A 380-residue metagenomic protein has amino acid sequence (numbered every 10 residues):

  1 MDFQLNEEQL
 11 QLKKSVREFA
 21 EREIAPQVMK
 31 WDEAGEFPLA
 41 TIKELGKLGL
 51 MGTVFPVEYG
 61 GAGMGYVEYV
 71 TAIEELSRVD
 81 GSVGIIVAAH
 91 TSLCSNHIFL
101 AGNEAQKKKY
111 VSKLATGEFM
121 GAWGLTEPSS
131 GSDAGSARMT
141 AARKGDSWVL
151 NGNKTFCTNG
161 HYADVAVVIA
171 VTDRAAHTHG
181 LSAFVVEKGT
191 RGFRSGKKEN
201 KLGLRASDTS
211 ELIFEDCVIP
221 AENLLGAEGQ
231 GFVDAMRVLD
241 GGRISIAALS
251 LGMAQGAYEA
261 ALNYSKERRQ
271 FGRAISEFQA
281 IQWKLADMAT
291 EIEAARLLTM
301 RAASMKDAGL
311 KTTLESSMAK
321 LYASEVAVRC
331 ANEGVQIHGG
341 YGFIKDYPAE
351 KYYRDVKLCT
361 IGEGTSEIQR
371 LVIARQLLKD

Functional and structural regions predicted by a protein language model:
M1-A89, A101-Q106, K113-G117, D133 (+4 more regions): Alpha-helical interface subdomain recognition
G49, I73-S77, A170, V186-R191 (+1 more regions): Short Ser/Thr-interspersed hydrophobic loop/turn segments at strand-loop and sheet-helix junctions that line or gate
V87, R138, S147, N151-S195: A short core secondary-structure module
S95-A101, G135, A175: Flexible, glycine-rich active-site loops centered on histidine and acidic residues that chelate a metal or position
L114, S129-S132, F156-N159, D173-A175 (+1 more regions): Short Gly/Pro-enriched turn/cap motifs at secondary-structure boundaries
G117-L125: A short, Trp-centered hydrophobic/proline-enriched beta-strand micro-motif
P128-T140: Active-site-adjacent elements of ketosynthase-type condensing enzymes
S136-R138, G189-P220: Flexible, small-/acidic-enriched active-site or ligand-binding loops
